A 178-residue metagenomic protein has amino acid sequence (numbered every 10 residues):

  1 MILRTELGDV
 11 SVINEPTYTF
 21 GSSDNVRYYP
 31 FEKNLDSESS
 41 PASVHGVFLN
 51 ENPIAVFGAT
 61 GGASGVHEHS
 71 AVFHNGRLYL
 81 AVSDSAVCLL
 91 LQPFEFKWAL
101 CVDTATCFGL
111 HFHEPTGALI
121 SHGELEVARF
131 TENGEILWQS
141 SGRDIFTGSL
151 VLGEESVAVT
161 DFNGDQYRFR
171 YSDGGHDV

Functional and structural regions predicted by a protein language model:
L7-D9, I13-V26, E32-N34, V56-N75 (+2 more regions): Repeated scaffold domains used in trafficking and secretory/extracellular systems, primarily beta-propellers
H45-E95: Short, well-structured hydrophobic secondary-structure segments
G46-G62, F96-T104, E135-G142, D177-V178: Aromatic (tryptophan-biased) beta-strands that constitute blades/sheets of beta-rich domains
Y79-A81, L119-S121, V159: Conserved beta-strand element within WD40/beta-propeller blades
D84-V87, E124-A128, N163-Y167: Loop/turn residues immediately N-terminal
C88, H113-I120, A128-E132, R143-T147: Cysteine-centric segments in proteins
L91-F94, T131-E135, Y171-D173: Short loop/turn segments that connect beta-strands within beta-propeller blades
S149-V178: Acidic, small-residue rich beta-repeat scaffolds with periodic aromatic anchors
